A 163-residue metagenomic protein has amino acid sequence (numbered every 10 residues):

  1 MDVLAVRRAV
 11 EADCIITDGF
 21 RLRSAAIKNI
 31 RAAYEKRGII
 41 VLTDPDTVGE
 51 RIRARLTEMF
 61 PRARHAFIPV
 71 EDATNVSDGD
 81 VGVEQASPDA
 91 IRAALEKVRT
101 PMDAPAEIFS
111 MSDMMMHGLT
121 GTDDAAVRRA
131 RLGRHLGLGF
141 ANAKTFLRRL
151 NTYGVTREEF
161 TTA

Functional and structural regions predicted by a protein language model:
M1-R8: Short, compositionally biased "basic patch" segments
R8, A12, F20, A25-A163: TOPRIM fold recognition
